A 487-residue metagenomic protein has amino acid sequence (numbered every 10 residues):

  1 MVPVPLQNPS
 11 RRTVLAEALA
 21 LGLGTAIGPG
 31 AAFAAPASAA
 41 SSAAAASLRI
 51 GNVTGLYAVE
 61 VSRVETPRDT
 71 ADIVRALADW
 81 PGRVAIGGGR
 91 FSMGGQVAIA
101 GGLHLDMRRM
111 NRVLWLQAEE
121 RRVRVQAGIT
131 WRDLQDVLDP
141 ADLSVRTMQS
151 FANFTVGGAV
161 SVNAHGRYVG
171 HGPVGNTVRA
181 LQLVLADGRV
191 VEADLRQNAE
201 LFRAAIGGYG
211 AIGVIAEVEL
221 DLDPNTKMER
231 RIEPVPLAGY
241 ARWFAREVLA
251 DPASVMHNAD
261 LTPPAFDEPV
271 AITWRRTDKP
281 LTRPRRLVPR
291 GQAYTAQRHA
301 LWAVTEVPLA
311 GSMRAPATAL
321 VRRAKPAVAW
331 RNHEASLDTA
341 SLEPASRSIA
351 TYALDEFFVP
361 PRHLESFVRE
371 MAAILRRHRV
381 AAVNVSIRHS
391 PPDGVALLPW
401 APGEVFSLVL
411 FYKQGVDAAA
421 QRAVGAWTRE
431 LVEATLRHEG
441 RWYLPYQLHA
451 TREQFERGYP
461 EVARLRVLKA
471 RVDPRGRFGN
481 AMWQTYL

Functional and structural regions predicted by a protein language model:
V2-T25: N-terminal secretory signal peptides and thylakoid transit peptides that target proteins across membranes
L19, R179-S366, E370, R377 (+1 more regions): C-terminal substrate-binding/cap subdomain adjacent to the FAD-binding core in PCMH-type and related FAD-linked
P29-A71, R75: C-terminal segment of N-terminal export signals and the immediately downstream linker at the start of the mature
G55-Q149, N163-Y168, I387, T435: Glycine-rich N-terminal segment of FAD-binding domains in flavoprotein oxidoreductases, spanning the beta-loop-helix
G94-L114, Y168-G188, V214-D221, L408: Structural signature of FAD isoalloxazine-binding scaffolds in flavoprotein oxidoreductases
H333-L448, R457: Substrate-recognition/cap regions that form aromatic- and gly/pro-loop-enriched pockets for small-molecule ligands
S341, L436, G440-L487: Activity-critical C-terminal alpha-helical subdomain
